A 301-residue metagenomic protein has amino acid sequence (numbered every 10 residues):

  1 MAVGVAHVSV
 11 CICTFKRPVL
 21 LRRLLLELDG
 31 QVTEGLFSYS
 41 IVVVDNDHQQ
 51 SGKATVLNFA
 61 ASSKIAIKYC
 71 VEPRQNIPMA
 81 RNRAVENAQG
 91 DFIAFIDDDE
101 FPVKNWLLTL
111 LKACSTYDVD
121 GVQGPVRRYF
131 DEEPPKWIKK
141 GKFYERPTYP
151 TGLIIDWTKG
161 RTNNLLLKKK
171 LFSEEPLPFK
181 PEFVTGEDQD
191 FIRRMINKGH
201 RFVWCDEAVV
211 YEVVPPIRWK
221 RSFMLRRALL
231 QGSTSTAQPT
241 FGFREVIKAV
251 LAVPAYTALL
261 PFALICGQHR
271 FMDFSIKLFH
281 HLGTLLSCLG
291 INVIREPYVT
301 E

Functional and structural regions predicted by a protein language model:
R17-V32: Short, well-formed alpha-helical segments that are part of the catalytic scaffolds of diverse glycosyltransferases
E27, V42-V56, E100: A conserved acidic beta->alpha catalytic loop
E72-A88: Glycine-rich, basic loop-to-helix element that forms the pyrophosphate-binding segment of sugar-nucleotide handling
I93: Short aromatic/hydrophobic "clamp" motif used to bind/position activated sugar donors
N105-W137: Conserved donor NDP-sugar-binding/catalytic core segment of glycosyltransferases
G124-P125, K139-T158: Short, flexible, basic/aromatic active-site loop/helix in glycosyltransferases
E182-R193: Acidic donor-binding loop at a coil-to-helix junction in glycosyltransferase catalytic cores that engages
R226-S233, T240-E301: Non-catalytic, C-terminal membrane-associated alpha-helical segments of glycosyltransferases
